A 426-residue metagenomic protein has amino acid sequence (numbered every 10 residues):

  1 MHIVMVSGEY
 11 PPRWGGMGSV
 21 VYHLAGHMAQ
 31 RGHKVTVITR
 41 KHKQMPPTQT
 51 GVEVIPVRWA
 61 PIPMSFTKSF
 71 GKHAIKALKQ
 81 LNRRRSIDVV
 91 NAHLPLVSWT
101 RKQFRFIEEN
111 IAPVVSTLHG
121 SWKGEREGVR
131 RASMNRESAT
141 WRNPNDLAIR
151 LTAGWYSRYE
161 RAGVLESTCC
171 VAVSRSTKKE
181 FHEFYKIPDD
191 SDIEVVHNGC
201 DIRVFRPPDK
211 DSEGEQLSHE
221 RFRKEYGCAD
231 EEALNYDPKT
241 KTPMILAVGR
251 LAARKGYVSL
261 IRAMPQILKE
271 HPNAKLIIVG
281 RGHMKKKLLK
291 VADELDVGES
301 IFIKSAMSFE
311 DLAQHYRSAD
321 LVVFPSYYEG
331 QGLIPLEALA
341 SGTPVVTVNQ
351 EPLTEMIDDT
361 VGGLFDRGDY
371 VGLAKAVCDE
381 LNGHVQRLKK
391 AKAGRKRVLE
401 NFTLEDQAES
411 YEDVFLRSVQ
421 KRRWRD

Functional and structural regions predicted by a protein language model:
S19, H23, P243-Q266, L276 (+2 more regions): A conserved mid-protein helix/loop that constitutes part of the nucleotide-sugar donor-binding site
K41, S176, G199: Carbohydrate-associated surface elements
W122, S138-C170: Membrane-proximal helix-turn-helix segments that form the acceptor-binding/catalytic region of lipid-linked
L289-M307: Nucleotide-activated donor-binding/catalytic signature segment of Leloir-type glycosyltransferases, i.e., the conserved
A306-M307, Q314-A319: Short alpha-helical donor nucleotide-sugar binding micro-motif in glycosyltransferases
Y327: Aromatic "clamp/platform" in nucleotide-sugar-dependent glycosyltransferases that forms part of the donor/acceptor
P344-T347: Short hydrophobic beta-strand element within catalytic cores of glycosyltransferases and related nucleotide-activated
D359-Y370, D379-V385: Conserved acidic donor-binding segment of nucleotide-sugar-dependent glycosyltransferases
